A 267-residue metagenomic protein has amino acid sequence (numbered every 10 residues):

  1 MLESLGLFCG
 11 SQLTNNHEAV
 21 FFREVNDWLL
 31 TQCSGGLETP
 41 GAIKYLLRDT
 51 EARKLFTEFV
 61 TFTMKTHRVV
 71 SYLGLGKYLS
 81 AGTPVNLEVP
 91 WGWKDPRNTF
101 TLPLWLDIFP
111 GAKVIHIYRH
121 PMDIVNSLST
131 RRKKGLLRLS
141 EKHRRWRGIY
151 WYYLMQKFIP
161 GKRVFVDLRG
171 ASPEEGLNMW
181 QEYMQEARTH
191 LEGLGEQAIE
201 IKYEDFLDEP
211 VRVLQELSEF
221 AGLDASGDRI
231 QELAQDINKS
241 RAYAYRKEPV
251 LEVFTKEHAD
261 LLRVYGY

Functional and structural regions predicted by a protein language model:
M1-L73, L233-Y243: PAPS-dependent sulfotransferase catalytic core
L7-F8, N16, R97-F100, H120-I124 (+2 more regions): Short, solvent-exposed loop/turn segments at secondary-structure junctions
C9-Q12, G111-R119, L136-S140, S226-G227: Short hydrophobic/aromatic-enriched beta-strand-loop microsegments
F59-L102: Glycine-rich phosphate-binding loop used to anchor ATP phosphates in small-molecule kinases, encompassing both
H67, S129, L137, Y153-E200 (+1 more regions): PAPS-dependent sulfotransferases, especially Golgi type II membrane carbohydrate sulfotransferases
P90, A112, E196-A198: Short, conserved active-site loop motifs that form the nucleotide-linked donor/cofactor pocket
K94-D95, W105-R131: Conserved phosphate-donor/acceptor-positioning beta-strand/loop module used by diverse small-molecule
S129-R147: Internal, charge-rich low-complexity segments
